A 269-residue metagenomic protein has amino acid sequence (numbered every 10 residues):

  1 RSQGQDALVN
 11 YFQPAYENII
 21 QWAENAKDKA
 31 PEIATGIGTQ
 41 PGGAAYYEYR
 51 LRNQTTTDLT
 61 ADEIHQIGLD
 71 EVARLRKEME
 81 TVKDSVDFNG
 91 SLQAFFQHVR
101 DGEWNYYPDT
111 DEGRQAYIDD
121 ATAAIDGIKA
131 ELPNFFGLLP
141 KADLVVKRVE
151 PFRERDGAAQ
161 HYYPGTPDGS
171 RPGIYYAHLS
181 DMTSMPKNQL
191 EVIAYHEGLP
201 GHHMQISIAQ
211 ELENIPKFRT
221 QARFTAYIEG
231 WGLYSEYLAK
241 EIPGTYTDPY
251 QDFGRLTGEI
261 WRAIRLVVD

Functional and structural regions predicted by a protein language model:
R1-D269: N-terminal maturation segment of proteins
